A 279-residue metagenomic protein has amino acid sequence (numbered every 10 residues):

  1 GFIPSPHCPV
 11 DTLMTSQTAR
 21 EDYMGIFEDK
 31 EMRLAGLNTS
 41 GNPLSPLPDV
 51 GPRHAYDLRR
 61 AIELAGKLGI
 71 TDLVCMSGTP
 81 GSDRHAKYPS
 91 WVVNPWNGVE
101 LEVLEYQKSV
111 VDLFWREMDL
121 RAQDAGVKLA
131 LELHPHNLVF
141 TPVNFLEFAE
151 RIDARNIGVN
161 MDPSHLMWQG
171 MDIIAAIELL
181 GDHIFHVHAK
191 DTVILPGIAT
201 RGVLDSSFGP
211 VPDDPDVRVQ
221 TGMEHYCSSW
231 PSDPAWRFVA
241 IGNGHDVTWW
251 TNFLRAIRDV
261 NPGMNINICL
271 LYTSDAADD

Functional and structural regions predicted by a protein language model:
G1-D22: Glycine-rich, proline-tolerant flexible connector loops at the mouths of alpha/beta enzymes
F2, I70, I184, P262-G263: A structural motif
E28-D29, P43-V159, T251: Active-site acidic/histidine proton-transfer and metal-coordination neighborhood in alpha/beta enzyme cores
L37, L101-K108, D112-I241: Acidic/histidine-rich catalytic cores of soluble enzymes
H186, M264-L271: Conserved active-site loop/cleft motifs that coordinate metal ions or position small ligands
H245-D259: A short, acidic, amphipathic alpha-helical segment used as a generic capping/interface helix at domain edges
Y272-D278: Conserved small/polar residues in nucleotide/adenosyl-binding loops
